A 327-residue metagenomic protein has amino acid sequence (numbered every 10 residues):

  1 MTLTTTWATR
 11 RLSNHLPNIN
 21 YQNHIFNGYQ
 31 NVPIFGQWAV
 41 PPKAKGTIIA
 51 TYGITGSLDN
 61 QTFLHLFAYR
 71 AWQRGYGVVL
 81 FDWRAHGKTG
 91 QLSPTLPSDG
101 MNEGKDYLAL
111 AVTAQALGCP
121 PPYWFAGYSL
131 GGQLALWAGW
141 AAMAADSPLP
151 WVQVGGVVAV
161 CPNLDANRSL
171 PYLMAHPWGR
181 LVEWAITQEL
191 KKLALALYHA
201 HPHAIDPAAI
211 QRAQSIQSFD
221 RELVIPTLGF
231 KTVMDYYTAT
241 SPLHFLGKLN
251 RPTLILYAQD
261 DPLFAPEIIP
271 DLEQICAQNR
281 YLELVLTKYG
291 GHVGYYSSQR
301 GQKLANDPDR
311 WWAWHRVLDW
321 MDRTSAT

Functional and structural regions predicted by a protein language model:
L3-K43, L304-N306: N-terminal cap/lid segment of alpha/beta-hydrolase-fold proteins
A39-L92, P266-I269: Short, surface-exposed "cap/lid" segments of acyl-processing enzymes
N60-Q61, H86-W124: Catalytic nucleophile-loop/oxyanion-hole region of alpha/beta-hydrolase and closely related hydrolase-like folds
W124-T227: Alpha/beta-hydrolase-fold enzymes
G247, P262-I268: Conserved alpha/beta-hydrolase "acid-adjacent" motif
L249, I255-Y257, D261: Short beta-strand/loop motif that positions the catalytic acidic residue of the alpha/beta-hydrolase fold
C276-Y295: Catalytic histidine neighborhood in serine/cysteine hydrolases with alpha/beta-hydrolase-type architecture
G290-D309: Catalytic histidine-centered segment of alpha/beta-hydrolase-like enzymes
